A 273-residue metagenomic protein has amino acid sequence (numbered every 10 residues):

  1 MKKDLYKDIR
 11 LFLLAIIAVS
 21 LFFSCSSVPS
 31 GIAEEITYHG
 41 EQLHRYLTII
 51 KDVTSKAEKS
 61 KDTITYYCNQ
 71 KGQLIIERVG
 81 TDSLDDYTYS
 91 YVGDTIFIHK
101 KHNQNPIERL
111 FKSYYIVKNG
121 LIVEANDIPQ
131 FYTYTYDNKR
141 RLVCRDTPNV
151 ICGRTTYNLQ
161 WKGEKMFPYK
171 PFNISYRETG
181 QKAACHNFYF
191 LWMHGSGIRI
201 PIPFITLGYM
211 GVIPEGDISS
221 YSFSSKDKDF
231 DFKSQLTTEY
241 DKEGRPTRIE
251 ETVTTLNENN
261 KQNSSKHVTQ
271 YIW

Functional and structural regions predicted by a protein language model:
K2-L13: Bacterial N-terminal signal peptides that target proteins for export
F23-S24: C-terminal motif of bacterial Sec signal peptides marking the signal peptidase cleavage site
V28-W273: Buried hydrophobic residues that stabilize the cores of well-folded domains
